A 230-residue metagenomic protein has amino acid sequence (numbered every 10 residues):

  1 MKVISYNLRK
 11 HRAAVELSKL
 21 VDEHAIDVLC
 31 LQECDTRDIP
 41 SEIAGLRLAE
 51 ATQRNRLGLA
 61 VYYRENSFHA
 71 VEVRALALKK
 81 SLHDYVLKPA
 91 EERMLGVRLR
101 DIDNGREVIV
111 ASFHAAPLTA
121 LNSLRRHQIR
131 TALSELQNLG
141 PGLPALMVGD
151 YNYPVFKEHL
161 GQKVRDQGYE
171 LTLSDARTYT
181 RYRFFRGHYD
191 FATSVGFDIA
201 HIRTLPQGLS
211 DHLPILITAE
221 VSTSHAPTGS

Functional and structural regions predicted by a protein language model:
V3-L8, L17-P40, Y62, V97 (+5 more regions): Active-site beta-strand/loop signature of hydrolases that rely on acidic residues for catalysis
S5-K10, V86, L121-R125: Short, flexible loop segments at the rims of nucleotide/cofactor-binding pockets, characterized by
D22-A25, S67, N104-E107, L139 (+3 more regions): Alpha-helix termination/capping residues and helix-transition junctions
V28-I109, F113, L205-P206: Structured beta-strand-rich core segments of catalytic domains in phosphoester-bond hydrolases
A49-E65, K79-E91, N122, G142 (+1 more regions): Active site of divalent-metal-dependent phosphoester/diester hydrolases
A115-T119: A short, flexible beta-alpha/helix-coil linker loop
R125-L133: Charged helix-capping and loop-helix junction motifs
T218-S230: A short C-terminal boundary segment appended to hydrolase-like catalytic domains
